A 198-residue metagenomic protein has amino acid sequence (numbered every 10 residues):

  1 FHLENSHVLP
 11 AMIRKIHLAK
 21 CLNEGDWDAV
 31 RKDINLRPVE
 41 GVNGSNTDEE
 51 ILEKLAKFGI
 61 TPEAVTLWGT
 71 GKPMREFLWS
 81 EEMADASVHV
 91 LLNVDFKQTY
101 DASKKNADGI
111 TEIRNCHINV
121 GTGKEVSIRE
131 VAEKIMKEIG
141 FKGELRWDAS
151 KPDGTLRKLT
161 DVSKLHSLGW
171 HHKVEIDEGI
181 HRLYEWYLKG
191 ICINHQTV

Functional and structural regions predicted by a protein language model:
F1: Active-site loop immediately N-terminal to the catalytic Tyr-X3-Lys motif of short-chain dehydrogenase/reductase
M12, I16-V198: C-terminal substrate-binding subdomain of Rossmann-fold SDR/epimerase-dehydratase oxidoreductases
